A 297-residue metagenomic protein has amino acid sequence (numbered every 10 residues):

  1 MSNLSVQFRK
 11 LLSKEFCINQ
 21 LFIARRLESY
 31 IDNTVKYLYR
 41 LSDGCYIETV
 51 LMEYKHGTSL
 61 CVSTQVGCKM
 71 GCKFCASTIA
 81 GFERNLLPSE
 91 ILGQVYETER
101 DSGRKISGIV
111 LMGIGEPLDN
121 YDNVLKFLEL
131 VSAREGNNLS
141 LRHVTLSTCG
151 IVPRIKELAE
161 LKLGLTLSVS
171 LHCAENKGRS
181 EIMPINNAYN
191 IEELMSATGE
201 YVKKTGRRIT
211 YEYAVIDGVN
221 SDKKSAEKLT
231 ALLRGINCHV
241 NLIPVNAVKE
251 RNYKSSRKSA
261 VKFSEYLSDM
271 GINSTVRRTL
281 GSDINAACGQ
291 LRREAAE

Functional and structural regions predicted by a protein language model:
M1-L4, K14, D269, G281-E297: Radical SAM enzyme core and accessory elements
M1-T58: Flexible, acidic/Gly-rich N-terminal and inter-domain linker regions that tether and position cofactor-handling modules
K10-L11, D32-L38, I155-K156, N220-S221 (+2 more regions): Short, solvent-exposed polar/charged micro-motifs at secondary-structure junctions
S29, S63-T64, S147, S170: Short linear Ser/Thr-Pro motifs
E53-E90: Canonical Radical SAM [4Fe-4S] cluster-binding loop centered on the CxxxCxxC motif and its immediate flanking residues
T78-G108: Conserved alpha-helical substructure of the radical SAM core
E99-G108, G113-M270, S274: Conserved AdoMet/S-adenosylmethionine-binding subsite of the radical SAM
R278: Conserved histidine-centered catalytic loops in small-molecule metabolism enzymes
